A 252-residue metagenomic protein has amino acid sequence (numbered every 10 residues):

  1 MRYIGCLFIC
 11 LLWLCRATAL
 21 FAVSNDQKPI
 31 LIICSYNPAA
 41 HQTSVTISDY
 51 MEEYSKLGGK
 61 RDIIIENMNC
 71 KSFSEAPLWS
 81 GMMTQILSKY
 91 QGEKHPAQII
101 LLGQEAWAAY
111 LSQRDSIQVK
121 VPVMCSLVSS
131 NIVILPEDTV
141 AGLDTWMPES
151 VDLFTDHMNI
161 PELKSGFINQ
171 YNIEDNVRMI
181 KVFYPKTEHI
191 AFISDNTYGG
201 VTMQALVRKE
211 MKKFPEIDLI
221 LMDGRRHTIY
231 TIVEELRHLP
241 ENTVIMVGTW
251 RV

Functional and structural regions predicted by a protein language model:
M1-G5: Positively charged n-region of N-terminal signal peptides that target proteins for export
I9-C10, A19-L20: Cleavable N-terminal signal peptides
C15-A17: N-terminal signal peptide c-region/cleavage motif recognized by signal peptidases
L20-V252: Short hydrophobic alpha-helices and adjacent helix-cap/hinge residues
